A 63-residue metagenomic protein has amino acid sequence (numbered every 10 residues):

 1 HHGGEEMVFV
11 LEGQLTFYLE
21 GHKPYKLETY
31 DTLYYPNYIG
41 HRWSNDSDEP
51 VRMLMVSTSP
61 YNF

Functional and structural regions predicted by a protein language model:
H1-H2, L19, S44-D46: Short histidine-centered beta-strand/loop micro-motifs that create catalytic or ligand/metal-coordination sites
H2-F17: Short, conserved beta-strand element in jelly-roll/cupin
M7, P24-Y25, N45: Short secondary-structure boundary/capping segments
F9, Y34, M55: Conserved beta-strand segments that form the floor/walls of ligand-binding pockets within enzyme and binding domains
G13-Y18, T32-L33, H41, Y61: Short beta-strand segments in beta-sandwich/barrel cores
G21-P36: Short acidic-glycine-tyrosine-enriched beta hairpin
E28, N37-F63: Ligand-binding loop in jelly-roll beta-barrel domains
